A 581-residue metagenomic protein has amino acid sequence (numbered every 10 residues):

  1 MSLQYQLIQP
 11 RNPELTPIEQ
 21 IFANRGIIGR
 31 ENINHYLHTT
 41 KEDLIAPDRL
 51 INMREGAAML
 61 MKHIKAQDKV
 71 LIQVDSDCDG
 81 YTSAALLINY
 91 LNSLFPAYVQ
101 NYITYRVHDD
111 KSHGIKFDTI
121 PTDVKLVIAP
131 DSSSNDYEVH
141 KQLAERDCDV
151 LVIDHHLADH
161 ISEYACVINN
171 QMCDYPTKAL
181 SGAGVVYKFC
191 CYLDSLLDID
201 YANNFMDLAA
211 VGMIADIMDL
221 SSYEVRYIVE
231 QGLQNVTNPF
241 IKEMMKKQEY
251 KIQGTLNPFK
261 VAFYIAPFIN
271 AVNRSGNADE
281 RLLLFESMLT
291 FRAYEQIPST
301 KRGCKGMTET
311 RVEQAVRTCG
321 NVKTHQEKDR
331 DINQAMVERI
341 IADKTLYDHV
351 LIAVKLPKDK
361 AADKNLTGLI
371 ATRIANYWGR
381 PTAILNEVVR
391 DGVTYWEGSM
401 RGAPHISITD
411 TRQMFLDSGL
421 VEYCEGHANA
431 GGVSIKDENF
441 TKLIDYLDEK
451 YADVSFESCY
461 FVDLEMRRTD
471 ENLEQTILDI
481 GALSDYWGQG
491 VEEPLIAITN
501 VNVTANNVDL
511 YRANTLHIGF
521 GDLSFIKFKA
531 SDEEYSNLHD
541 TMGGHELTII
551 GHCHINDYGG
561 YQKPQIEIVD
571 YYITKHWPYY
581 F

Functional and structural regions predicted by a protein language model:
S2-L126, E145-C148, D194-T441, E465-R468 (+1 more regions): Hydrophobic helix-and-loop "lid/oligomerization" segment in the mid-to-C-terminal part of catalytic domains
D75-S76, H108-D110, S132-S133, H155-A158 (+2 more regions): Short, ordered loop/turn segments at secondary-structure junctions
A129-E145: Active-site core of PLP-dependent enzymes with the aminotransferase class I/II
I161-A215, G426-H427: Short alpha-helices
Q234-K242, A452-N537: A contiguous loop/helix-start segment that scaffolds small-molecule binding in enzyme catalytic cores
D417-E422, E449-F456: A common structural junction motif
E533-I550: Short nucleic-acid-contacting surface segments enriched for D/E, G, S/T with interspersed K/R
G559-Y580: OB-fold/S1-family single-stranded nucleic acid-binding modules
